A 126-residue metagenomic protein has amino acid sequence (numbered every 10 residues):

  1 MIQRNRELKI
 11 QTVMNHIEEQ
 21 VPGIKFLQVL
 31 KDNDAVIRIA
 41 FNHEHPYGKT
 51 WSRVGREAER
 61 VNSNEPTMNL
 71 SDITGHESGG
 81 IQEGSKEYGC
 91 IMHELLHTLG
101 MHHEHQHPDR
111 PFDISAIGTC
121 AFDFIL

Functional and structural regions predicted by a protein language model:
M1-L126: Zinc-dependent metalloendopeptidases
